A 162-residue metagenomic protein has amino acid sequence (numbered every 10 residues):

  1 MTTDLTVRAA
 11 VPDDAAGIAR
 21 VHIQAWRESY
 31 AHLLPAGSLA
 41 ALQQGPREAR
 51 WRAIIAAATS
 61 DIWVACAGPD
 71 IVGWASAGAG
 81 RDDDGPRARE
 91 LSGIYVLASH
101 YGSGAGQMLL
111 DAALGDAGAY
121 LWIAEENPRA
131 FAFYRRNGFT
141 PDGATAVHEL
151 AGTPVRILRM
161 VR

Functional and structural regions predicted by a protein language model:
L5, A9-P12, R20-Y101, Q107-A112 (+1 more regions): Acetyl-CoA-dependent GNAT
V11-D14, N127: Acidic/polar helix N-cap motif
G17, E90, R129: Amphipathic alpha-helical recognition patches that constitute DNA-binding helices
S60, P154-R159: Short hydrophobic/aromatic beta-strand or adjacent loop that forms the aromatic wall/cage of a ligand/substrate-binding
Q107-M108, E126-A144, L150-V155: Conserved active-site alpha-helix within GNAT-family acetyltransferase domains
G115-E126: Conserved GNAT acetyl-CoA-binding A-motif
